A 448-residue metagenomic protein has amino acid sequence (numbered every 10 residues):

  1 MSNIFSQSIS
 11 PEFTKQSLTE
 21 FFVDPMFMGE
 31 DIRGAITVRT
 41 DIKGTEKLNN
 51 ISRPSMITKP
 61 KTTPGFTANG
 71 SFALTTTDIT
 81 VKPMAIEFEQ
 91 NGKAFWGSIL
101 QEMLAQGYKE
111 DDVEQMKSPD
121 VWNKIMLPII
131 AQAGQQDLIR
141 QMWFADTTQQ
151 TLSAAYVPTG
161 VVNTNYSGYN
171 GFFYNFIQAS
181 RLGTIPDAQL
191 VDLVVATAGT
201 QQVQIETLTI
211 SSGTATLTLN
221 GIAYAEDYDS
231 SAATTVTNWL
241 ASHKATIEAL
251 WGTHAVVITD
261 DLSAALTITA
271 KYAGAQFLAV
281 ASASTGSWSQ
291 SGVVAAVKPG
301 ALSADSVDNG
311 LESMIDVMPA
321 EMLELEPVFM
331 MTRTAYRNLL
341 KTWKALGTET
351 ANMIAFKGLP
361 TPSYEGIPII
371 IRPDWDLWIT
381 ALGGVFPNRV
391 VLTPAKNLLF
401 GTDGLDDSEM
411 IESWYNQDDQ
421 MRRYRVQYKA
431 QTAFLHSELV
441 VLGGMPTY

Functional and structural regions predicted by a protein language model:
S2-T45, N49-I51, N163-V194, A273-V280 (+3 more regions): Sequence/fold signature of self-assembling virion shell proteins
V23-I36, R140-L152, L250-L266, L325-P327 (+1 more regions): Short glycine-rich, low-complexity/disordered patches
V23-L104, A154-N175: Assembly/oligomerization interface modules of large self-assembling protein complexes
S98-I99, I139, N338-L340: Short helix/loop capping segments that flank catalytic or ligand/cofactor-binding pockets
I99-K117, I222-D229: A short small-residue
E110-A198, N238, T253-A275, T285-S313 (+1 more regions): Alpha-helical scaffold segments that mediate packing/assembly in large oligomeric complexes
T197, Q204-A281, T285, G300-A301: Extended, beta-strand-rich, solvent-exposed assembly scaffolds of outer structural proteins
L217, F329, P362: Short aromatic-centered micro-motifs
